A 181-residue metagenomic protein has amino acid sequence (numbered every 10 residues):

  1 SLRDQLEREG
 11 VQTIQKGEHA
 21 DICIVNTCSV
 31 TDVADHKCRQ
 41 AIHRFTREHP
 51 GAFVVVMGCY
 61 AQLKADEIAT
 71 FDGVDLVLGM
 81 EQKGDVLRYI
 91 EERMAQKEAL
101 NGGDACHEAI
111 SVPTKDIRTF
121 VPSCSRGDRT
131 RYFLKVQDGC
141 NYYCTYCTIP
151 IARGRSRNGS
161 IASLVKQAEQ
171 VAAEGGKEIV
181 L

Functional and structural regions predicted by a protein language model:
S1-V180: Proteins enriched for Cys/Gly/acidic motifs involved in redox and nucleic-acid/cofactor modification
